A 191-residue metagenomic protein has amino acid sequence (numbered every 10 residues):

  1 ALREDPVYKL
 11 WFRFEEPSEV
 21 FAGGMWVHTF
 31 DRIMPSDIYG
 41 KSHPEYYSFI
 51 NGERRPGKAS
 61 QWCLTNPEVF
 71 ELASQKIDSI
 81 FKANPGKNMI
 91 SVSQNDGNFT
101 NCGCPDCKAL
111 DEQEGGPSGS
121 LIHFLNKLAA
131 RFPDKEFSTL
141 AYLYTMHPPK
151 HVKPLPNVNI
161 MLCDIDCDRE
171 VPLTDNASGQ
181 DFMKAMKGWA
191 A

Functional and structural regions predicted by a protein language model:
A1-H123, K127-P133, S138-A141, N159-L162 (+1 more regions): Feature activates predominantly on carbohydrate-active enzymes
T100-C102, P148, R169-V171: Extracytoplasmic/secreted cell-surface and envelope-processing proteins
D106-C107, V152-L155, D175: Short, glycine/charged-enriched secondary-structure capping and boundary segments
S138-D166: Substrate-binding cleft/loops of secretory-pathway carbohydrate-active enzymes
N157-A191: Active-site core of glycosidic bond-cleaving carbohydrate-active enzymes
